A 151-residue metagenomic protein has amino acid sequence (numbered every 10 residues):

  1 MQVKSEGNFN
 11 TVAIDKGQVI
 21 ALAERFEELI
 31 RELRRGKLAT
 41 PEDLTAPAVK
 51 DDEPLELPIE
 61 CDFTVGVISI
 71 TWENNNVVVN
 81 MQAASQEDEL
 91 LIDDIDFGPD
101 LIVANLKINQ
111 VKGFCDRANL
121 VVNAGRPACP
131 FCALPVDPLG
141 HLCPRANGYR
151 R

Functional and structural regions predicted by a protein language model:
M1-E32, G36: The feature marks the first
M1-K4, A13, K37-L38, D52-P54 (+5 more regions): A cross-family "folded-core" feature that marks the main globular domain of proteins
M1-V3, L22, F26, V77-M81 (+2 more regions): Short, structured motif recognition centered on aromatic/hydrophobic residues
V12, Q86-G140: Mixed-charge, glycine-accented linear interaction segment located at domain edges/termini
T40-L101, N105: Intrinsic, low-complexity N-terminal interaction/targeting segments
G140-N147: Short cysteine/histidine-rich zinc-coordinating motifs and their immediately flanking basic loops
Y149-R151: Short microdomains enriched in Cys/His and/or Lys/Arg
